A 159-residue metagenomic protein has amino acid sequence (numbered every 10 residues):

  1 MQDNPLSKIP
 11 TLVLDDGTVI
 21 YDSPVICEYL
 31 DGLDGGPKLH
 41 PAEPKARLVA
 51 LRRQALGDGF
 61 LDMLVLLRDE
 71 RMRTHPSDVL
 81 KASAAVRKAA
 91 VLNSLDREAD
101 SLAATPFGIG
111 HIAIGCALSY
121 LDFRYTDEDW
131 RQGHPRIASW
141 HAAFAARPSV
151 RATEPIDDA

Functional and structural regions predicted by a protein language model:
M1-V79: GST-like domain detector, emphasizing the conserved glutathione-binding G-site in the N-terminal thioredoxin-like
K8, G35-G36, P76, A103 (+3 more regions): Glycine-rich, flexible loop/turn motifs
L12, I112, F144-R147: Residue-level signal for nonpolar/aromatic packing positions in well-ordered secondary structure
P37-A42, W130, R151-P155: Short, hydrophobic secondary-structure boundary micro-motifs
G57-S139: GST-like fold's C-terminal all-alpha helical module
M63-L66, T153, D157-D158: Non-globular targeting/processing and membrane-anchoring segments
T74, D158-A159: Carbohydrate-binding/catalytic loop surfaces
Q132-T153: C-terminal end-helix/capping segment
